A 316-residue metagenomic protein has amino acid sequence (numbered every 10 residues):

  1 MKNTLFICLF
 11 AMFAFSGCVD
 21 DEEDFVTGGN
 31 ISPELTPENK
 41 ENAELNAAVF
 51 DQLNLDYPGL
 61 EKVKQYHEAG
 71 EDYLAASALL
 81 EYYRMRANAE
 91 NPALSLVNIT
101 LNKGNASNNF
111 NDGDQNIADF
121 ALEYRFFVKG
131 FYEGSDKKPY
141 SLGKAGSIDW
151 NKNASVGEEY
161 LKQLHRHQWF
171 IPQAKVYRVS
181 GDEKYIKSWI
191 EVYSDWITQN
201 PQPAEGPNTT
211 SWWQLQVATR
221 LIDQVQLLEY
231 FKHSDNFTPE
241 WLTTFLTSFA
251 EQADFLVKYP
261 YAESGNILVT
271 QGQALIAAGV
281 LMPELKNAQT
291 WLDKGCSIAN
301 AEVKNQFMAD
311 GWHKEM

Functional and structural regions predicted by a protein language model:
M1-T4: Positively charged n-region of N-terminal signal peptides that target proteins for export
I7-A14: Bacterial N-terminal signal peptides
A14-F15, R178: Hydrophobic alpha-helical membrane context
F15-T36: Bacterial Sec-dependent N-terminal signal peptides
P37-E38, A48, N54-N151, G157-Q163: Extended, charge-enriched "interface" segments that sit outside catalytic cores
V156-M316: Aromatic-lined, polymer-binding surfaces characteristic of secreted/periplasmic polysaccharide-degrading enzymes
